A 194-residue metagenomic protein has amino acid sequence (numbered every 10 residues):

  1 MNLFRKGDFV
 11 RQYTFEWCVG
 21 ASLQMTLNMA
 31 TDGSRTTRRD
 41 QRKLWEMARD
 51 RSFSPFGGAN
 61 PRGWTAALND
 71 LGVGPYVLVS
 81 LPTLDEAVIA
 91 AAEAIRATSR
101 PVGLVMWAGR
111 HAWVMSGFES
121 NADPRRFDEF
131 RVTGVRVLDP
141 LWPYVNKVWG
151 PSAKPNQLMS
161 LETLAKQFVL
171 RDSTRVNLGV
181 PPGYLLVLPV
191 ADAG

Functional and structural regions predicted by a protein language model:
N2-P82, L178-A193: Cysteine-nucleophile protease catalytic domains, especially the papain-like/related folds used in DUB/UBL proteases
S22, A30, F56, S80 (+5 more regions): Generic alpha-helix signal with a bias toward terminal, lower-confidence helices and secondary-structure junctions
S22, T26, A30, G72-P75 (+4 more regions): Short, well-ordered alpha-helical segments in soluble proteins
E46, N69, E86-E93, A97 (+1 more regions): Polar/charged alpha-helical tracts
S52, F118-G194: Noncatalytic regulatory segments and standalone regulatory/sensor domains
V79-R136: Active-site-adjacent substructure of cysteine-protease-like catalytic cores
